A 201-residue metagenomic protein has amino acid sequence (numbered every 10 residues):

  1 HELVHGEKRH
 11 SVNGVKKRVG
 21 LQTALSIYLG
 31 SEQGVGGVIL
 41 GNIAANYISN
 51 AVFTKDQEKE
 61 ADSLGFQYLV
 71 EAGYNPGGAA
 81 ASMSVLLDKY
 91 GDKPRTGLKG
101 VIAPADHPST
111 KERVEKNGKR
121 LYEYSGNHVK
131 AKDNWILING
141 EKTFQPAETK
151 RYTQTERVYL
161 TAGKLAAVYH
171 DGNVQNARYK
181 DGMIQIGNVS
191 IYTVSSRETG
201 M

Functional and structural regions predicted by a protein language model:
E2-K116, S125, K142, P146-Y152 (+1 more regions): A Zn2+-metalloprotease active-site environment signal
A81, G91-G97, A105-D106, K111-M201: N-terminal targeting peptides and non-cytosolic leader segments immediately upstream of the first transmembrane helix
